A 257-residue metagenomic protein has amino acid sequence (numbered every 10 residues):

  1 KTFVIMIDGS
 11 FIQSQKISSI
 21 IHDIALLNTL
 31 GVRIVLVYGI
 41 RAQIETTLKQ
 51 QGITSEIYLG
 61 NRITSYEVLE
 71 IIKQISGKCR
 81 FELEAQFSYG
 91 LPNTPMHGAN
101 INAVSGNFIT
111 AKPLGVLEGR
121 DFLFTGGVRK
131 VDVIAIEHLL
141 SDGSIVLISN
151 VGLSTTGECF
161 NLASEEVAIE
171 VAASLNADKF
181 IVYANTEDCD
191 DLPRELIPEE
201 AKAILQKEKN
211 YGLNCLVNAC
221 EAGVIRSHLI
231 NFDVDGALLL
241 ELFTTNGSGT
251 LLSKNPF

Functional and structural regions predicted by a protein language model:
K1-V35: N-terminal glycine-/serine-/threonine-rich phosphate-binding loop
T2-M6, V35, I145-S149, I181-Y183: Structural motif
K16, E45-G52, P113-G115, E158-F160 (+2 more regions): Short acidic, glycine/serine/threonine-rich loops at helix termini
I20, T64-P95, V133-I134, L140 (+2 more regions): Polyanion-binding loop/helix "lid" in catalytic or ligand-binding cores
I20-L26, Q43, Q50-I57, A163-E166: A glycine- and small-aliphatic-rich helix-loop capping segment at beta-alpha/alpha-beta transitions that lines
K49-L147: Ligand-binding beta-strand-loop-alpha-helix segment within the catalytic cores of soluble metabolic enzymes
L175-P193, L229-I230: Glycine-rich phosphate/pyrophosphate-binding loops and their adjacent beta-strand/loop elements at enzyme active sites
F243-F257: Long, charged amphipathic helices and adjacent flexible linkers at domain junctions
